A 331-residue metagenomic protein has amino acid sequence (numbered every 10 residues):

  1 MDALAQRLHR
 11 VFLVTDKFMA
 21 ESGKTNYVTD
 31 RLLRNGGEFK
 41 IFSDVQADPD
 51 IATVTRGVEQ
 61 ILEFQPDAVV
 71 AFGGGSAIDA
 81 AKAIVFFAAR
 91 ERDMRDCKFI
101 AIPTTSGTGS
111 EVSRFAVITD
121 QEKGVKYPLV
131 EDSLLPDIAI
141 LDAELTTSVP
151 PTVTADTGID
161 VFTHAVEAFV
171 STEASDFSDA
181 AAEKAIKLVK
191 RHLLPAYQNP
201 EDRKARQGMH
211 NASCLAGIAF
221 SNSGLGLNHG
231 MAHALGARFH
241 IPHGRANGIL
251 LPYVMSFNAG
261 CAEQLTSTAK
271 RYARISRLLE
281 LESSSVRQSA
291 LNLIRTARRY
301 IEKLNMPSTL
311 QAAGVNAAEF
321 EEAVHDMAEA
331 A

Functional and structural regions predicted by a protein language model:
M1, E21-K24, I51-V54, S76-A83 (+3 more regions): Short glycine/serine/threonine-rich phosphate/pyrophosphate-binding segments that cradle anionic phosphate groups
M1-A68, L310: ATP/NTP phosphate-donor binding region
I61-T104: A short, small-residue-rich loop immediately preceding and capping a beta-strand
F87-D176, S267-L278: A glycine/threonine-rich phosphate-anchoring loop and its flanking beta-alpha core in nucleotide/phosphate-binding
G107, C214-N247: Glycine-rich phosphate/pyrophosphate-binding beta-alpha loops
A155-L215, A219: C-terminal and late-domain segments of enzyme folds
R238-E322: Gly/Pro-rich interdomain helix-loop hinge
